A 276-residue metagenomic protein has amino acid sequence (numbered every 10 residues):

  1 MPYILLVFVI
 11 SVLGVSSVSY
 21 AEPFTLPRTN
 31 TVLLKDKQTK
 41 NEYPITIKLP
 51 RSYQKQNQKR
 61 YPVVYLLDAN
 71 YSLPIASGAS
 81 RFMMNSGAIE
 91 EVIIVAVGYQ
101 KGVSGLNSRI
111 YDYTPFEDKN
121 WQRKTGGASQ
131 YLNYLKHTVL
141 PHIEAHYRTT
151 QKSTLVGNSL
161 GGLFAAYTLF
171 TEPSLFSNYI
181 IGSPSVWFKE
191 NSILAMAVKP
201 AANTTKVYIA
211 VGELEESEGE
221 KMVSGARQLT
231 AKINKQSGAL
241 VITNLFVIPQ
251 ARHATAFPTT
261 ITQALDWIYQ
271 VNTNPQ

Functional and structural regions predicted by a protein language model:
V18-V63: A domain-start/cap signature at the N-terminus of enzymes
V32, K59-Y134, T138, H142-H146: Serine-hydrolase catalytic machinery in alpha/beta-hydrolase-like enzymes
Y99, I180-F188, L214-E215: Active-site nucleophile loop of the alpha/beta-hydrolase fold
Y147-N158, Y179: Alpha/beta-hydrolase fold nucleophile elbow
G157-G161, A165: Gly/Ala-rich beta-loop-alpha elbow adjacent to hydrolase catalytic centers
Y167-S177: Conserved hydrolase catalytic core segment
Y208-K221: Conserved strand-to-loop "acid loop" that flanks and positions the catalytic carboxylate
A210, V223-Q276: C-terminal catalytic histidine-bearing segment of alpha/beta-hydrolase fold enzymes
